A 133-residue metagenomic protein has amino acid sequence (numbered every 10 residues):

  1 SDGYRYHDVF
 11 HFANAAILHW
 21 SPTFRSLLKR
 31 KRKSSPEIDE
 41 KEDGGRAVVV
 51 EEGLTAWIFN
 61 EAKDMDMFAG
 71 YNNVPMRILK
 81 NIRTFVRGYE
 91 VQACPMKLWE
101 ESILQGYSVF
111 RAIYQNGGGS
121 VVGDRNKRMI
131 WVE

Functional and structural regions predicted by a protein language model:
S1-Y6, F10, I17, P22-E133: Metalloprotease/metallohydrolase-associated module, dominated by Zn2+-dependent proteases
